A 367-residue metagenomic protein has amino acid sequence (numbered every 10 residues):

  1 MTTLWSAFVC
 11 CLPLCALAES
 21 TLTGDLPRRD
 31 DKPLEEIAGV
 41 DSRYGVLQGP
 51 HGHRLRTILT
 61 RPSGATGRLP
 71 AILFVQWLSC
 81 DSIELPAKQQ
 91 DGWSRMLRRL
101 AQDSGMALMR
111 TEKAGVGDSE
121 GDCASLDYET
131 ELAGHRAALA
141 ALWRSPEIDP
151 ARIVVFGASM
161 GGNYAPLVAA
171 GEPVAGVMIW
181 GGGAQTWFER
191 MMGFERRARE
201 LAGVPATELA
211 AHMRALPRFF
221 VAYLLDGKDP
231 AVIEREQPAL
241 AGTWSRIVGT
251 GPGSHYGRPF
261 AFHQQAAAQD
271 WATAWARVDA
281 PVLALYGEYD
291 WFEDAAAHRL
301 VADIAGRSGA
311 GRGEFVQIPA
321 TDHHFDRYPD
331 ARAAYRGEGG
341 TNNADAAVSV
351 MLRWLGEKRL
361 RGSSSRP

Functional and structural regions predicted by a protein language model:
D25-G67: N-terminal cap/lid segment of alpha/beta-hydrolase-fold proteins
A65-R99: Short, surface-exposed "cap/lid" segments of acyl-processing enzymes
R95-D118: Conserved alpha/beta-hydrolase
S125-S145: Alpha/beta-hydrolase active-site loop
W180-R277: Accessory cap/linker subdomain of secreted extracellular hydrolases
V278, A284-Y286: Short beta-strand/loop motif that positions the catalytic acidic residue of the alpha/beta-hydrolase fold
W291-A297: Conserved alpha/beta-hydrolase "acid-adjacent" motif
T321-H324, D330-P367: Catalytic active-site module of serine/aspartate enzymes centered on a nucleophile-bearing elbow/loop
